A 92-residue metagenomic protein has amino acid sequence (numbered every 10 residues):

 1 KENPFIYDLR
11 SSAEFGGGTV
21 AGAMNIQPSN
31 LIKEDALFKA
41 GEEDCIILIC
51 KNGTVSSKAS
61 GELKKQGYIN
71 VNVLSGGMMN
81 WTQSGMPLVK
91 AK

Functional and structural regions predicted by a protein language model:
K1-F5, S12-I46, K51-K92: Rhodanese-like catalytic fold shared by cysteine-dependent sulfurtransferases and DSP/PTP-type phosphatases
